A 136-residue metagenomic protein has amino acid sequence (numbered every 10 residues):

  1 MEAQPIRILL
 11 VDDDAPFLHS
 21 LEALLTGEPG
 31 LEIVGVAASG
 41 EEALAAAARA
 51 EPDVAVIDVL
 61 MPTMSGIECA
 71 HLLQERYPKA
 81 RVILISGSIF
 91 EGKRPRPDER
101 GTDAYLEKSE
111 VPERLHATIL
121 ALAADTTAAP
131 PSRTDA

Functional and structural regions predicted by a protein language model:
Q4-F17, L21-L25: Conserved acidic segment of CheY-like receiver
G30-A38, A46: Short hydrophobic/Thr-rich beta-strand motif most characteristic of the beta2 strand and flanking loop of CheY-like
S39-E42, M64-C69: Acidic catalytic/metal-coordinating carboxylates
A50-V56: Active-site beta3 strand of CheY-like receiver
P62, F90: The feature encodes the CheY-like receiver
G66, P97-D103: As written
I85-G87: Hydrophobic/aromatic residues positioned on beta-strands within the core alpha/beta folds
E110-L120, T127: C-terminal output helix
